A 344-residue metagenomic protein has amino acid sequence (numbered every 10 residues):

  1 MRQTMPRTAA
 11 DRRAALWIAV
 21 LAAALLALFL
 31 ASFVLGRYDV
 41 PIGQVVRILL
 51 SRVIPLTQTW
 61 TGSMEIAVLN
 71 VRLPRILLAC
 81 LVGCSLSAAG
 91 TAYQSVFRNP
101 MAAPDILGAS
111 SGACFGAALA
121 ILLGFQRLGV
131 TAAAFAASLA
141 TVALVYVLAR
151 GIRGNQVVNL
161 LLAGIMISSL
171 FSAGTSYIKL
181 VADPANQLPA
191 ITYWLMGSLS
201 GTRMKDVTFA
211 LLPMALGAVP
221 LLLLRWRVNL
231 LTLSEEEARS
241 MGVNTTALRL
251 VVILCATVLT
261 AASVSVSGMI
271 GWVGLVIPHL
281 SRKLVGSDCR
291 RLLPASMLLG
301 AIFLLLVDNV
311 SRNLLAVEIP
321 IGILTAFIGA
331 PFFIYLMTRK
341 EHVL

Functional and structural regions predicted by a protein language model:
M1-L344: Alpha-helical transmembrane segments in inner-membrane proteins
